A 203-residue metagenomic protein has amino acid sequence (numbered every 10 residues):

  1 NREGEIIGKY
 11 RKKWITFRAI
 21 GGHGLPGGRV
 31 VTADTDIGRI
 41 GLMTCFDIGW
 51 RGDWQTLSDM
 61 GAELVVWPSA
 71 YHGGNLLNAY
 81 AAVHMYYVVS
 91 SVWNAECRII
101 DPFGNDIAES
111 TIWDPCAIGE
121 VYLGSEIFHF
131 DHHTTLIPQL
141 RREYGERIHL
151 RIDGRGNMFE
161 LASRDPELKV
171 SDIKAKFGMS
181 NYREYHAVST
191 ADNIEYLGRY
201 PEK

Functional and structural regions predicted by a protein language model:
N1, N75-N78, N94, N105 (+3 more regions): Detector for Asparagine
N1-M60, N75, A79, V83: Active-site catalytic loop in hydrolytic enzyme cores
R2, R11, R18, R29 (+10 more regions): Arginine residue identity/basic-tract feature
G8-K9, K13-T16, W67-A82, Y182-K203: Repeat-unit-sized solenoid/scaffold elements
I48-L150: CN hydrolase (nitrilase-like) catalytic-core segments centered on the catalytic cysteine and neighboring Lys/Glu
E126-K203: A short C-terminal boundary segment appended to hydrolase-like catalytic domains
